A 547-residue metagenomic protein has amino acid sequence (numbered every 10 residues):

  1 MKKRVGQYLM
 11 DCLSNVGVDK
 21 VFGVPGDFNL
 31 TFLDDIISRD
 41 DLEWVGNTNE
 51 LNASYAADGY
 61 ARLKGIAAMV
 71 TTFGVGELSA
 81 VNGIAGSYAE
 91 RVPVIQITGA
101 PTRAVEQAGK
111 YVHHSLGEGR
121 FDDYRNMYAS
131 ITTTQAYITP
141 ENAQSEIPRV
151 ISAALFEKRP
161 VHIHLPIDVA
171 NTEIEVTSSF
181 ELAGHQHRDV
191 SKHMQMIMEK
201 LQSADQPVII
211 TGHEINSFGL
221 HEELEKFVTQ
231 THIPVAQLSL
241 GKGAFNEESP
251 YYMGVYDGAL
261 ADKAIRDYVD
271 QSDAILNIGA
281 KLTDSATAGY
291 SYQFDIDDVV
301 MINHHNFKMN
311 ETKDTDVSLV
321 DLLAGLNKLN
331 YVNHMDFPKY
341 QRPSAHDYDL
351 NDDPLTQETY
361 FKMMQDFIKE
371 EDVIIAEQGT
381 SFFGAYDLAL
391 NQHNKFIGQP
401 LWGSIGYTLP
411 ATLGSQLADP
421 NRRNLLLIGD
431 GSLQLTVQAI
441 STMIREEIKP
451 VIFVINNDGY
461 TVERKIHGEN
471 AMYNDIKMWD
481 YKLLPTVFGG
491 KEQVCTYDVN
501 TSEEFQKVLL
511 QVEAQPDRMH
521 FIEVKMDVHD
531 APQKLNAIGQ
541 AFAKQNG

Functional and structural regions predicted by a protein language model:
M1-N330, E370, K449-I452: N-terminal alpha/beta PP-like core and its mobile active-site loop of ThDP/TPP-dependent enzymes
G6-V18, V24-D27, F32-I37, Y340-N421 (+2 more regions): Active-site diphosphate/adenylate-binding microenvironment
A61, A154, V228, V269 (+4 more regions): N-terminal cationic-hydrophobic initiation segments that often serve targeting/anchoring roles
L63, H114-F156, Q271, M335-D347 (+1 more regions): Conserved thiamine diphosphate
I97, Q107-E118, G258, N310 (+2 more regions): Thiamine diphosphate
R103, V169, T380-F382, V528: Active-site/binding-pocket entry motifs
I138, F294-T380, G490-G547: Phosphate/pyrophosphate-binding active-site segments
L155-F156, Q202, K369, L390 (+2 more regions): Short conserved AdoMet
